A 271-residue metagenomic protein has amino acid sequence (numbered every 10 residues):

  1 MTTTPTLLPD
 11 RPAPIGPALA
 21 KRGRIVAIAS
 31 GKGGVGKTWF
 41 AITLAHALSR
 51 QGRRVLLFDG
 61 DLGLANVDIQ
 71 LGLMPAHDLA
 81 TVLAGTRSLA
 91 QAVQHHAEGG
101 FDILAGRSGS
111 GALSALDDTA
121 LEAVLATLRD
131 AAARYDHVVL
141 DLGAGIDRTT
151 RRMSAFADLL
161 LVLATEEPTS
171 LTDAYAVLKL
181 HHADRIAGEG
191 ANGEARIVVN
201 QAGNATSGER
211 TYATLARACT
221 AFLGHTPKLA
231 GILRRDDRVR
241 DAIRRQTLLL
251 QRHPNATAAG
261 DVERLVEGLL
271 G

Functional and structural regions predicted by a protein language model:
M1-V35, W39, H46-A47, R53 (+1 more regions): Extreme N-terminal, non-catalytic leader segments that precede Walker-type/kinase nucleotide-binding cores
A27, I103-A105, V139, L161: Structural motif
S30, L57-A133, I243-L248: P-loop/Walker-type NTP enzyme "switch/lid" segment
G72-H77, L180-H181, A213-A216, L248-L250: Short, hinge-like loop/turn segments at secondary-structure boundaries
H137, L142-G231: Conserved catalytic-core segment of NTP-binding enzymes
T220-L248, V262: Beta-strand-loop-alpha "switch" segments that mediate conformational coupling across diverse proteins
R244-G271: NTP-binding/hydrolysis catalytic cores, primarily Walker-type P-loop NTPases
